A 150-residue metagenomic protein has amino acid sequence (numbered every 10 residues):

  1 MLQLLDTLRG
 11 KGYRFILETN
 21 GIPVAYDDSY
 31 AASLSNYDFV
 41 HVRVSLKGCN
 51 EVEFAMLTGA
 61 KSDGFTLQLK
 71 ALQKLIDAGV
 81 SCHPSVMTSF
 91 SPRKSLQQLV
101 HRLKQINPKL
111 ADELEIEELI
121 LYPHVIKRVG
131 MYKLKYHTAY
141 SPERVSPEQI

Functional and structural regions predicted by a protein language model:
M1, L8-D27, S35-L67, H83: Core AdoMet radical
M1-L2, E18-V24, Y122-K133: Short N-terminal secondary-structure initiator segments
L2-G10, A32, T66-K70, K74 (+1 more regions): Alpha-helical scaffolding segments of alpha/beta enzyme cores, especially the outer helices of TIM-barrel or partial
Y26-D28, K94-S95: Short Asp/Glu-rich motifs
Y30, L57-G59, Q97, V129: Surface-exposed beta-strand edges and their flanking turn/coil or helix-capping segments
A31-F39, K104-K109: Acidic (Asp/Glu)-rich catalytic clusters
K70-I150: Auxiliary Fe-S-binding modules of radical SAM enzymes
